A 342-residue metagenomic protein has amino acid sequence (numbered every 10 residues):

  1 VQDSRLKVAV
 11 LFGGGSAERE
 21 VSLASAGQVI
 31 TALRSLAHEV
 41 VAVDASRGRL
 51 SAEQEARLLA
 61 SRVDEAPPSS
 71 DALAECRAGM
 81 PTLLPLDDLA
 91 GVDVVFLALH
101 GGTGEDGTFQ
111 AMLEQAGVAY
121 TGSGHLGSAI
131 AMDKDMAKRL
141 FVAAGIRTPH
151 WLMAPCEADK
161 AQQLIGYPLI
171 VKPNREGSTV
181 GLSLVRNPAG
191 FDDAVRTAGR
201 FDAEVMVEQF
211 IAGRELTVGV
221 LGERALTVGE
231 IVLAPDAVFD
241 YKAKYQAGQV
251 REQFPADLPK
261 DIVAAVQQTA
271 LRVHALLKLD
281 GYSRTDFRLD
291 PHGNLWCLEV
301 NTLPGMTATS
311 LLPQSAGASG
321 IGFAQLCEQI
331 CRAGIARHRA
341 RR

Functional and structural regions predicted by a protein language model:
V1-L126, I130-M132, M136, L140-A143 (+2 more regions): ATP-binding N-terminal substructure of ATP-dependent carboxylate-amine bond-forming enzymes
Q2-F12, A24, L83, L89 (+2 more regions): Active-site nucleotide/adenylate-binding loops and adjacent lid/helix of ATP-dependent enzymes
Q2-L6, F12-G15, S35, G145 (+1 more regions): ATP-dependent carboxylate activation and anion-phosphoryl transfer catalytic cores that bind Mg-ATP to form
V21-Q28, A32, D193, T197 (+2 more regions): A non-catalytic, amphipathic alpha-helix used as a structural packing/dimerization or gating element in enzyme scaffolds
V40, A119-Y120, T148, L169 (+1 more regions): Hydrophobic beta-strand scaffold residues
A111-Y120, N187, D192, A318-G320: A glycine- and small-aliphatic-rich helix-loop capping segment at beta-alpha/alpha-beta transitions that lines
R186-Q268, L289-W296: Phosphate-binding site of ATP-dependent enzymes
